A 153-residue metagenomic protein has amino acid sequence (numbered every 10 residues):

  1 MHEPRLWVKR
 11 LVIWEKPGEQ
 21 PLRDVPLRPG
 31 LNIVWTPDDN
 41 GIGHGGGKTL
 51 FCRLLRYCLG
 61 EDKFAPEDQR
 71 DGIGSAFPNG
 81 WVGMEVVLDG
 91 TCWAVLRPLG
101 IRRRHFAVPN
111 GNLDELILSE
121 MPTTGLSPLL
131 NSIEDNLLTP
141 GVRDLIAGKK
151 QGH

Functional and structural regions predicted by a protein language model:
M1-R97, H105: Extreme N-terminal "head/tail" segments of very large remodeling/mechanoenzyme assemblies
I101-H153: Glycine-rich phosphate-binding loops of NTPases
